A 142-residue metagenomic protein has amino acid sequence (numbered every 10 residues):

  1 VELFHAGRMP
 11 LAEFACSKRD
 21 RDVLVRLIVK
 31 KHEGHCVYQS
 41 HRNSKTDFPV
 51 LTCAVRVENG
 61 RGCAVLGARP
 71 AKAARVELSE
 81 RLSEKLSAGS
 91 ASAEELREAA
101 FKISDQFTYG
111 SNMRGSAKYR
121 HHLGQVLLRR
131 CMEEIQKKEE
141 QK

Functional and structural regions predicted by a protein language model:
V1-K142: C-terminal structural segment of proteins
